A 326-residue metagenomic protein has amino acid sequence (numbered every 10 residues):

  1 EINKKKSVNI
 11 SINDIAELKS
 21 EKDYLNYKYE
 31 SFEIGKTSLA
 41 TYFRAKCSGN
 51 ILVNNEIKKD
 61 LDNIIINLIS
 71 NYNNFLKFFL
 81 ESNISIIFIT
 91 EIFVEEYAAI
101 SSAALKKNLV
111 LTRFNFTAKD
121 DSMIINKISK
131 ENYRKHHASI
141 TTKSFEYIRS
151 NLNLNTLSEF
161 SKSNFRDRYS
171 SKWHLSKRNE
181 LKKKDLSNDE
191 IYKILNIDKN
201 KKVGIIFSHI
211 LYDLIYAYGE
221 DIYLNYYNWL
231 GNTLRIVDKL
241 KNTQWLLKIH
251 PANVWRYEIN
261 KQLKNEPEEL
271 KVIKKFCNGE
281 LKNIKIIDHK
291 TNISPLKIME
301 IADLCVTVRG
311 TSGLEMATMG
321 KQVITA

Functional and structural regions predicted by a protein language model:
E1-I69, F116-K182: Conserved N-terminal ligand/cofactor-binding loop architecture of enzyme catalytic domains
N71-K127: Conserved nucleotide-sugar donor-interacting segment of glycosyltransferase catalytic cores, predominantly GT-B
F78-L80, I197, K297-I298: Structural alpha-helical scaffold elements that stabilize or flank donor/cofactor-binding regions in carbohydrate
T90-L105, S122-I128, I215-G219, R256-Q262 (+2 more regions): A short acidic (Asp/Glu
F93, I210-Y212, P251-N253, K290-N292 (+1 more regions): Active-site-proximal loop/turn and secondary-structure-junction residues that shape catalytic pockets, frequently
E96, N115, K290-A326: A donor-sugar binding/catalytic signature common to diverse glycosyltransferases and related nucleotide-sugar
D167-K274: Conserved catalytic-core segment of nucleotide-activated headgroup transferases in glycan assembly
E266-H289: Nucleotide-activated donor-binding/catalytic signature segment of Leloir-type glycosyltransferases, i.e., the conserved
